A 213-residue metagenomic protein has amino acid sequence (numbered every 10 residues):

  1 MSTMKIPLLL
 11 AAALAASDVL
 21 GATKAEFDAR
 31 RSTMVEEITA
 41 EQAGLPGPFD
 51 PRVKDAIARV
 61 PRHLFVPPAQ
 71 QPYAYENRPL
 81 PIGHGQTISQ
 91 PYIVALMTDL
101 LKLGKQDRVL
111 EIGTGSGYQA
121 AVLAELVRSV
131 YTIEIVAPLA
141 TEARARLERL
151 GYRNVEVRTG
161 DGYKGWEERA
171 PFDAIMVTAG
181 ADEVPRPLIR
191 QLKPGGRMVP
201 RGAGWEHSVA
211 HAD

Functional and structural regions predicted by a protein language model:
S2-L10: Sec-dependent signal peptide recognition, specifically the positively charged N-region followed immediately by
L9, V19-E36, F172, R190 (+1 more regions): SAM/dcSAM-binding transferase cores
V19-L110, A121, L126, T141 (+3 more regions): Class I SAM-dependent transferase core
K102-H211: Conserved nucleotide-cofactor-binding alpha/beta core module
